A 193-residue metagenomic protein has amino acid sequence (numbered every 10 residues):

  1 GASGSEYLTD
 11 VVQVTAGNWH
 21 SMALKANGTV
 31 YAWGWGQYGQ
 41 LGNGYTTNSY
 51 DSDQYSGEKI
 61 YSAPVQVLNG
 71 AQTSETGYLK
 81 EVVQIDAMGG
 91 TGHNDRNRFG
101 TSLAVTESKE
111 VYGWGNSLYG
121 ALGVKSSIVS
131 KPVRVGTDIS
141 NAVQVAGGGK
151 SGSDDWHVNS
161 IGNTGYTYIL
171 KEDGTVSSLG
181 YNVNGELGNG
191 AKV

Functional and structural regions predicted by a protein language model:
G1-V193: Eukaryote-biased RCC1-like beta-propeller repeat architecture
